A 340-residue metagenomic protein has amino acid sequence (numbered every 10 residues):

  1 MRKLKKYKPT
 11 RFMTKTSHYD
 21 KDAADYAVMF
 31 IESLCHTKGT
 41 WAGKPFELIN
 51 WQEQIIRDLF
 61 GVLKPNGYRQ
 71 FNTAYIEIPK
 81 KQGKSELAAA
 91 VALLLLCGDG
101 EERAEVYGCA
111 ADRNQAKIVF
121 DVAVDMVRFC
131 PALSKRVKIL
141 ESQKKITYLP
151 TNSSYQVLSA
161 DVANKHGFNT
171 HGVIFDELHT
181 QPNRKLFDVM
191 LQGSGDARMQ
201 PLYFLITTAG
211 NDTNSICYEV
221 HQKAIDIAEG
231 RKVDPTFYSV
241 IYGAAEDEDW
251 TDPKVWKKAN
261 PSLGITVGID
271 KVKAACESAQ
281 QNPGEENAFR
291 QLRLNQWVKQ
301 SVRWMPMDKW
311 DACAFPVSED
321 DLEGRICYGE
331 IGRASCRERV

Functional and structural regions predicted by a protein language model:
M1-I331: Phosphate/NTP-binding elements of NTP-utilizing enzymes
I331-V340: Residue-level detector of conserved catalytic or cofactor/ligand-binding positions in enzyme active sites
